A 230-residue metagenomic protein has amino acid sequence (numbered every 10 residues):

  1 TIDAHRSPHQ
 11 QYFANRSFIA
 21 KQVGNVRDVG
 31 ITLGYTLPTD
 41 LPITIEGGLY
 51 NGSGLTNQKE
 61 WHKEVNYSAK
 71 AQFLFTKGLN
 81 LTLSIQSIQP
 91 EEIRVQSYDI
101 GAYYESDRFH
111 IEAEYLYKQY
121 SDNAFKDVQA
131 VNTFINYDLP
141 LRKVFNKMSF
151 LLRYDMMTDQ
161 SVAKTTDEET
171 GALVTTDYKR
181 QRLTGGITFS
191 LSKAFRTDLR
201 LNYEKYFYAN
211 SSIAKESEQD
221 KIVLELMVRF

Functional and structural regions predicted by a protein language model:
T1-Q72, M227: Surface-exposed coil loops of outer-membrane beta-barrel proteins
R6, L81-F230: Outer-membrane beta-barrel pore domains
K70-L74, G78-I85: Internal metal/ion-chelating core segments
